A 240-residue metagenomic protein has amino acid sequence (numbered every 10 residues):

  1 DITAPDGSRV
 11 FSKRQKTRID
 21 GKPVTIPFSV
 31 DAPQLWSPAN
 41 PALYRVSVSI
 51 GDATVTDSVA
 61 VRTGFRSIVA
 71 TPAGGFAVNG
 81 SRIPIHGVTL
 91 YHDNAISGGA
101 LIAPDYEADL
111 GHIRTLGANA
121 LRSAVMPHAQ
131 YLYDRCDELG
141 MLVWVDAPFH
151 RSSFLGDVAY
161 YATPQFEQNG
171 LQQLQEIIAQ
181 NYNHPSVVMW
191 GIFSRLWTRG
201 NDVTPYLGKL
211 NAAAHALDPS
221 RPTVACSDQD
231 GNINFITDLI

Functional and structural regions predicted by a protein language model:
D1-A129, R135, L139-V143, Q173 (+4 more regions): Secreted/periplasmic carbohydrate-active enzymes, especially glycoside hydrolases
G111-H112, A120-I240: Substrate-binding/catalytic cleft of secreted carbohydrate-active enzymes, primarily glycoside hydrolases
